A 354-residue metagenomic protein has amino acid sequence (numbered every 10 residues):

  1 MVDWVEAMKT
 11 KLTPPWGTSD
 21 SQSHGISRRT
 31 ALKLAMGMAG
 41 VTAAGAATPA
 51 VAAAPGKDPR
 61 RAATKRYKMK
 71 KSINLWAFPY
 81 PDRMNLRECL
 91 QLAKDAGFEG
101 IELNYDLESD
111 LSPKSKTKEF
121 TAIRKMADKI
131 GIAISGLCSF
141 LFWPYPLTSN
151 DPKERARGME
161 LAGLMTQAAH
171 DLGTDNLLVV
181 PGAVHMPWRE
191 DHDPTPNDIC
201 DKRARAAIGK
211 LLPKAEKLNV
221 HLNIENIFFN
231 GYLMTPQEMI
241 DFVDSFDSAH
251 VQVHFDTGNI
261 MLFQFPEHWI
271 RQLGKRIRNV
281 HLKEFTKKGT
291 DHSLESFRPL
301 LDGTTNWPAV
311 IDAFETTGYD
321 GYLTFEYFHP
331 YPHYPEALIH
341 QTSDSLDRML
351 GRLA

Functional and structural regions predicted by a protein language model:
M1-I26: N-terminal secretory signal peptides
G25-T30, V41-P59: N-terminal twin-arginine translocation
L34-A46, R60-R66, N85-L90, R124-A133 (+3 more regions): Active-site acidic/histidine proton-transfer and metal-coordination neighborhood in alpha/beta enzyme cores
K68-K70, G100-I101, L137, R205-T304 (+2 more regions): Acidic/histidine-rich catalytic cores of soluble enzymes
I73, A93, I101, A127 (+6 more regions): Conserved, mostly hydrophobic/aromatic
W76-F78, N104-D106, S139-F142, G182 (+4 more regions): Active-site beta-loop-alpha junctions enriched in small/polar residues
E88-D106: Catalytic domains of carbohydrate-active enzymes, especially glycoside hydrolases
N104-R124, P181-V184: Glycine-rich, proline-tolerant flexible connector loops at the mouths of alpha/beta enzymes
